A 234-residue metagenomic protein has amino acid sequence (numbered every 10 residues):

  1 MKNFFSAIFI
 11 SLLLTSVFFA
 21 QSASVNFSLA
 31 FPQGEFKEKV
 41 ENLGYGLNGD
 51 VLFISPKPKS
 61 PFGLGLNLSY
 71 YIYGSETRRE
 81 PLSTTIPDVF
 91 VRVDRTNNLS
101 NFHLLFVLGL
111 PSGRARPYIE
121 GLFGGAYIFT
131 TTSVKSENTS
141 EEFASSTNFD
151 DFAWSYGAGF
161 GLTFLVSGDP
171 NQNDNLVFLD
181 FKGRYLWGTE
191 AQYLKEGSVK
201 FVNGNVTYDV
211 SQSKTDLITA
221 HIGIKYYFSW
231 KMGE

Functional and structural regions predicted by a protein language model:
A20-Q21, S55-G63, P111-R116, V166-L179 (+1 more regions): Short loop/turn motifs that connect adjacent beta-strands in outer-membrane beta-barrel proteins
Q21, E41-L47, T96-F102, A115 (+2 more regions): Residues that define the transmembrane beta-barrel architecture of outer-membrane proteins
L29-Q33, L68-G74, F123-T131, F164 (+2 more regions): Transmembrane beta-strands of outer-membrane beta-barrel pores
A30-D50: Surface-exposed strand-loop-strand hairpins of Gram-negative outer-membrane beta-barrel proteins
Q33-K39, P87-D94, S140-F149, V206-Q212: Extracellular loop and loop/strand-boundary signature of outer-membrane beta-barrel proteins
F36-E41, E76-S83, T130-S140, Q172 (+1 more regions): Outer-membrane beta-barrel translocator domains and adjoining extracellular loop/strand segments of Gram-negative
L52-T139, W154-Y156: Gram-negative (and chloroplast) outer-membrane scaffold detector with strong preference for beta-barrel transmembrane
G161-E234: Predominantly the C-terminal beta-signal and adjacent terminal strand-loop region of outer-membrane beta-barrel
